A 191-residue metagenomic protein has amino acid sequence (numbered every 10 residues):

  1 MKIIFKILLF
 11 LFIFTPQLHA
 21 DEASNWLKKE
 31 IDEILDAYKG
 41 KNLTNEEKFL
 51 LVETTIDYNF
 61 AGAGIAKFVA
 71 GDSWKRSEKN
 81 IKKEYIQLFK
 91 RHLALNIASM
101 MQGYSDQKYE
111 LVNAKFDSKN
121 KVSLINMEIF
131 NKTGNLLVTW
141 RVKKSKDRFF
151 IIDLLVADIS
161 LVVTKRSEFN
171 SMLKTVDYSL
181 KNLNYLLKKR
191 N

Functional and structural regions predicted by a protein language model:
K2-F10: Sec-dependent signal peptide recognition, specifically the positively charged N-region followed immediately by
T15-A20: Sec/Tat signal peptide C-region and signal peptidase I cleavage site
E22-M100: Early exported N-terminus immediately downstream of N-terminal targeting peptides
D36, G40-L43, E47, R76-N80 (+5 more regions): Surface-exposed, polar/charged faces of alpha-helical domains in mature secreted/periplasmic/lumenal proteins
F89, K115, E128-N131, V142-K144 (+1 more regions): A mature extracytoplasmic/lumenal domain signature
L95-L136, L186, R190-N191: Surface-exposed, charged secondary-structure patches
N135-V163: Short beta-strand edge/turn micro-motifs at domain boundaries
D153-N191: Low-complexity, intrinsically disordered terminal/linker segments enriched in charged and Gly/Pro repeats
